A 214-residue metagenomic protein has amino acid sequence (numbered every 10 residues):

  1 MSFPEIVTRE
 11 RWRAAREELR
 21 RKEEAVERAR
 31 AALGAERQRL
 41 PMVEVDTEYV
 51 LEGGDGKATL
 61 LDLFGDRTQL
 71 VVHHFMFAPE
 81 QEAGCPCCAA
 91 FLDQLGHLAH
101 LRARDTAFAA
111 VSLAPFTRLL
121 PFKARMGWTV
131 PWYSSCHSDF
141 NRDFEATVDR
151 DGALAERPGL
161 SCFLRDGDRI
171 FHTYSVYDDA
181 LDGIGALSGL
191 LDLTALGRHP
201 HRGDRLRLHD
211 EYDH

Functional and structural regions predicted by a protein language model:
M1-R104, P121-A124, P131, S138-H214: Non-globular targeting/processing and membrane-anchoring segments
A109-S135: Conserved segment of the thioredoxin-like fold in thiol-based oxidoreductases
